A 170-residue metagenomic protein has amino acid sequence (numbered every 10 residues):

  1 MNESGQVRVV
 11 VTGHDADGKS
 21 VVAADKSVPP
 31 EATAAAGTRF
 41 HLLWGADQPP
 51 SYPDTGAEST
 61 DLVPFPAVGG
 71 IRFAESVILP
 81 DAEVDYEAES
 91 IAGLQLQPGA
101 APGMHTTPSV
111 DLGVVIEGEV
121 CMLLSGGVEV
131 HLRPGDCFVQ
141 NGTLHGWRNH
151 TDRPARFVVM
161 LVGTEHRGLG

Functional and structural regions predicted by a protein language model:
M1-T55: N-terminal leader/capping segments at the start of a protein or of a new domain
S27-V28, S59, R72-T107, N141-L144: Conserved short histidine dyad/triad with adjacent acidic residue
V77-L79, H105-M122, G163: Short, conserved beta-strand element in jelly-roll/cupin
M104, M122-L123, H145-T151: Short beta-strand His + acidic residue motifs that chelate non-heme Fe in jelly-roll/DSBH and cupin folds
D111-L112, C137-G146, D152-L169: A short hydrophobic beta-strand segment most commonly corresponding to one strand of the jelly-roll/cupin
G126-G142: Short acidic-glycine-tyrosine-enriched beta hairpin
